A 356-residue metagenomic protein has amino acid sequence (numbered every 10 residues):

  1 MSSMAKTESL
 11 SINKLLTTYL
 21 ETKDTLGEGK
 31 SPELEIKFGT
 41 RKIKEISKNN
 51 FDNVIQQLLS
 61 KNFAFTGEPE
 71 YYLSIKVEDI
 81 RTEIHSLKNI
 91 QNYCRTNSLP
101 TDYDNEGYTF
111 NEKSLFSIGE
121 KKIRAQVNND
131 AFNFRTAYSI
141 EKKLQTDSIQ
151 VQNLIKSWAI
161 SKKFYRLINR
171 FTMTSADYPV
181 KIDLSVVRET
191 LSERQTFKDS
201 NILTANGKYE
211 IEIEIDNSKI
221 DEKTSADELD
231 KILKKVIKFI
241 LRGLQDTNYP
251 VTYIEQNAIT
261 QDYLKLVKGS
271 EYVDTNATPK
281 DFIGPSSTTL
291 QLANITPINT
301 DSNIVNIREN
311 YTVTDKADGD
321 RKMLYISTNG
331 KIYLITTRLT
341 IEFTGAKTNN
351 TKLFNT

Functional and structural regions predicted by a protein language model:
M1-G269: Phosphate-end processing signature that detects enzymes handling 5′-triphosphorylated RNA and polyphosphate
S3-T7, D230-N355: Active-site-proximal "nucleotidyltransferase
